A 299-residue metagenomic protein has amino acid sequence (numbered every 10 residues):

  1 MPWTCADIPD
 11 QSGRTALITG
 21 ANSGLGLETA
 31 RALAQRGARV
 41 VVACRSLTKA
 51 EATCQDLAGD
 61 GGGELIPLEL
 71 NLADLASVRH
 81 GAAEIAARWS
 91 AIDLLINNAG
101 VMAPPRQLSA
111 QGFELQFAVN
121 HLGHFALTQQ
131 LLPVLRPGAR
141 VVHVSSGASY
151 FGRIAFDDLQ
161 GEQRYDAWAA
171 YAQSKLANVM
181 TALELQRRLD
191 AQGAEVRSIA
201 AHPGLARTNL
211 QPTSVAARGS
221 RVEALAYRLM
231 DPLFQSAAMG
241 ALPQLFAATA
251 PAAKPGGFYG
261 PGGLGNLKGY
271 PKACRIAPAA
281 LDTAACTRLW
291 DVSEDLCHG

Functional and structural regions predicted by a protein language model:
M1-G219, D295-G299: Rossmann-fold NAD(P)H-dependent dehydrogenase/reductase core
V42, L70, P232, P278-L281: Pocket-edge positions in alpha/beta enzyme catalytic cores
S77, G123, A177, S236-M239 (+2 more regions): Soluble or luminal CAZymes and related metallo-dependent hydrolases
L115, Y165-A169, A224, R228-D231 (+1 more regions): Short coil/turn segments at secondary-structure junctions
D157-Y165, R218-A226, K268-I276: Short glycine/proline- and charge-enriched loop/turn segments that cap or connect secondary-structure elements
E184, P243-F246, V292: Generic recognition of well-ordered alpha-helical segments
A224-C274, T283-T287: C-terminal helical subdomain
A277-G299: C-terminal amphipathic/interface module of NAD(P)-dependent oxidoreductases and related NAD-binding regulators
